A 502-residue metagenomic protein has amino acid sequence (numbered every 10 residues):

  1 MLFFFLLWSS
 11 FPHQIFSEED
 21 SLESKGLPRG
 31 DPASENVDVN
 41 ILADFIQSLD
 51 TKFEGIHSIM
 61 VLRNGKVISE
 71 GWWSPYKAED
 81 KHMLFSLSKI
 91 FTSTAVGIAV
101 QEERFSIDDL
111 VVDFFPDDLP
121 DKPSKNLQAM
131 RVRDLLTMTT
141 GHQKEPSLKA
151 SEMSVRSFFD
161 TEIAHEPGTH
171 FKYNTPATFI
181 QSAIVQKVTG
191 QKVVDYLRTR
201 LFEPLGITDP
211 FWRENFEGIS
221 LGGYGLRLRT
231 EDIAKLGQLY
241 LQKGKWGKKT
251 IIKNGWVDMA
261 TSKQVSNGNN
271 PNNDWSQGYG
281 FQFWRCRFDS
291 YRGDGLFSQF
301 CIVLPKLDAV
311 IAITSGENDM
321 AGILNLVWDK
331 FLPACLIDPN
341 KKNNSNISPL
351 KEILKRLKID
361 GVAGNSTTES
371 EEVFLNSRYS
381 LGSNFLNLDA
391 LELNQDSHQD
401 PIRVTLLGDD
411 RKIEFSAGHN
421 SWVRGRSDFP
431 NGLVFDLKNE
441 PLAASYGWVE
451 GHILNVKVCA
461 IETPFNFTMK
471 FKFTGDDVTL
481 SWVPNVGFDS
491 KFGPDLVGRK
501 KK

Functional and structural regions predicted by a protein language model:
M1-S10: Bacterial N-terminal signal peptides
I46-K77, D308-I311: A short, well-structured edge-of-sheet supersecondary motif
G65, K81-D108, L135, Q181-V185 (+1 more regions): Active-site SXXK
M83, E102-T140, D160, T189-L228: Active-site helix/loop module of the DD-peptidase/beta-lactamase fold, centered on the serine-lysine SxxK catalytic
I180-I184, Y224-K245, Q299-G316, W328: Active-site-proximal alpha-helical segments within enzyme catalytic domains
V257-I313: Active-site Gly/Thr loop motif
G295-V362: Structured C-terminal helix/loop/strand segments within mature extracytoplasmic catalytic/sensor domains
S345-K502: Peripheral terminal and inter-domain segments
